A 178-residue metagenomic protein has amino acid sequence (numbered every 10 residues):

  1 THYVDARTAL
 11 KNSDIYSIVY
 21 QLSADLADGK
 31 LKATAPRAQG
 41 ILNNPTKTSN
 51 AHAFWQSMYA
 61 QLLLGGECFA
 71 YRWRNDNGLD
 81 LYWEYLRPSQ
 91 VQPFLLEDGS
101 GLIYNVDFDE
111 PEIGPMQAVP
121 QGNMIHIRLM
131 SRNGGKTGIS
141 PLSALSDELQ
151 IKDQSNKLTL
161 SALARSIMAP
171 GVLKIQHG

Functional and structural regions predicted by a protein language model:
T1-G178: Structured, contiguous alpha/beta core segments that scaffold functional sites
